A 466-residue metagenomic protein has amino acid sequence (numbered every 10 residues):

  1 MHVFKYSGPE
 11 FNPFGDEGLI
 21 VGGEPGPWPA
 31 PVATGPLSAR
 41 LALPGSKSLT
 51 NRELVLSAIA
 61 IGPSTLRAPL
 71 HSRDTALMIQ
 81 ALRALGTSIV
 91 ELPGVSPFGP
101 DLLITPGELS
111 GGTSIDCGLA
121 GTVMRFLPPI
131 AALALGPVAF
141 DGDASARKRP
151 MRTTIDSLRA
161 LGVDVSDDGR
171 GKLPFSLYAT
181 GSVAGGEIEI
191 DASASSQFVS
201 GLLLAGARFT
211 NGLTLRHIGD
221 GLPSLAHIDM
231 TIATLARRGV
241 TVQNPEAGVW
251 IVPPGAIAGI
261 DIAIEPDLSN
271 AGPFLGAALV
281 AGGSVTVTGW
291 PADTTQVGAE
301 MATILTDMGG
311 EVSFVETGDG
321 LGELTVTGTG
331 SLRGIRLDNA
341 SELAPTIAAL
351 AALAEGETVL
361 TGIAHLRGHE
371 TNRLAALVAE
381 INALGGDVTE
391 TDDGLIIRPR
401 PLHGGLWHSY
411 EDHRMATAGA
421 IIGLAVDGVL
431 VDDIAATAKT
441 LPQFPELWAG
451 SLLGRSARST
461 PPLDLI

Functional and structural regions predicted by a protein language model:
M1-I466: Short, structured segments at the rim of ligand-binding sites
